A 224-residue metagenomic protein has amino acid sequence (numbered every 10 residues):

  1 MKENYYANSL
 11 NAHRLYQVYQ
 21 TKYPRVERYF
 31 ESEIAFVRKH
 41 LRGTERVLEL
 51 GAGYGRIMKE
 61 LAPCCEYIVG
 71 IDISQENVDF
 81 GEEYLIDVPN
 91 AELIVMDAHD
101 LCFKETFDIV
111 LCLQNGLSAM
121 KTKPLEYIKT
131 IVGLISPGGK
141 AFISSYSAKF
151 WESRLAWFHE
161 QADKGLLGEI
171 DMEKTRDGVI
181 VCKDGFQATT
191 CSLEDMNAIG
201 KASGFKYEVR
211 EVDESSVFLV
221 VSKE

Functional and structural regions predicted by a protein language model:
M1-R42: Conserved class I S-adenosyl-L-methionine
G51-G53: Class I SAM-dependent methyltransferase "Motif I" SAM/SAH-binding loop
R56-D100: Class I SAM-dependent methyltransferase SAM/SAH-binding core
C102-V110: A short acidic, Gly/Pro-enriched loop at the edge of an enzyme's catalytic core that lines a small-molecule cofactor
I109-K123: A short SAM/SAH-binding and catalytic strip from SAM-dependent methyltransferases
L125-P137: A short glycine-rich, Lys/Arg-flanked "PGG" loop and its adjoining helix->strand segment in the class I
F142-I199: SAM-dependent methyltransferase
E211-E224: Core SAM-dependent methyltransferase catalytic element
